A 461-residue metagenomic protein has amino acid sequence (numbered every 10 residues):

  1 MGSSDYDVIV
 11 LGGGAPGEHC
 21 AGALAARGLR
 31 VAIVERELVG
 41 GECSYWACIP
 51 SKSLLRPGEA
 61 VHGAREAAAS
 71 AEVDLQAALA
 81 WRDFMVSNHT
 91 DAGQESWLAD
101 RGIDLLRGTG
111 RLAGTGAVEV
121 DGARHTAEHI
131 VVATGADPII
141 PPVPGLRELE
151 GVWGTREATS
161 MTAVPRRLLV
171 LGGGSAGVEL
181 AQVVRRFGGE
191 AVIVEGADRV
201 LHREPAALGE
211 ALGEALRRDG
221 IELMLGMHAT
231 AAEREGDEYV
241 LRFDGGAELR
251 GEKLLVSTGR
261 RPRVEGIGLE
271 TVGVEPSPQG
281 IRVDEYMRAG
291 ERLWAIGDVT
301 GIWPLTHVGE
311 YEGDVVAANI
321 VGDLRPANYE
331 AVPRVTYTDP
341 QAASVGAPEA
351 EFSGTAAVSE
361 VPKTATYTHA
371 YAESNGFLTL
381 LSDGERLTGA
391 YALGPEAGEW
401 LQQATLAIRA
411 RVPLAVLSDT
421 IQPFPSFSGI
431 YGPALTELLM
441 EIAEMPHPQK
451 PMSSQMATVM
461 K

Functional and structural regions predicted by a protein language model:
G2-Y6, P16, A23-L29, V34-V164 (+7 more regions): Glycine-rich flavin
I9-L11, G110, H125-G135, V170-L171 (+4 more regions): Short hydrophobic core segments
L11-E37, I49, S53-A60, Y337-P348 (+1 more regions): Flexible, glycine-rich terminal cap/loop adjacent to redox cofactors in electron-transfer oxidoreductases
G12-G17, L168-V184: Glycine-rich adenosine-cofactor-binding loop
A21, A25, A181-R186: Gly/Ala-rich phosphate-binding loop of Rossmann-like dinucleotide-binding domains, activating on the conserved
R30, R167, G189-V192, E222 (+1 more regions): Residues at the starts of beta-strands that form the adenosine-phosphate
D104-L106, W153, E222-M224, W294 (+1 more regions): General small-molecule cofactor/ligand-binding pocket signal
R147-P165, E248-N319, A407, S418: FAD-site-proximal beta/loop scaffold in flavoenzymes
